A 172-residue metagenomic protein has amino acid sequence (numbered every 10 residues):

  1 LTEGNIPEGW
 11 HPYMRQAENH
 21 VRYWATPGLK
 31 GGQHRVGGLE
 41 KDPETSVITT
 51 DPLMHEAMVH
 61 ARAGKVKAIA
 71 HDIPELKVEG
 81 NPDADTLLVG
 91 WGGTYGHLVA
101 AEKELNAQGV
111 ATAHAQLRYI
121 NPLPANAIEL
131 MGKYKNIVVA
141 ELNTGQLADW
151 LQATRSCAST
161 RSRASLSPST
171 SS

Functional and structural regions predicted by a protein language model:
L1-S172: Flexible, low-complexity linker and terminal segments
